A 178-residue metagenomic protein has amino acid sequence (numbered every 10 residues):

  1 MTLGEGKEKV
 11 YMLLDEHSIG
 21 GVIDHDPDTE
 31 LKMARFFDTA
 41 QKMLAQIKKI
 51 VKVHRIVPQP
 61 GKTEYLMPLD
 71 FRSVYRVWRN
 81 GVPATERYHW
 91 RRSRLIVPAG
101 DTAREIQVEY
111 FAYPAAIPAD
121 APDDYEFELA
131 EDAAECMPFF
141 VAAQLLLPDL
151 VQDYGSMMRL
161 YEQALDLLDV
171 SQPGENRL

Functional and structural regions predicted by a protein language model:
M1-L178: Glycine-enriched, solvent-exposed interface loops adjoining structured elements
